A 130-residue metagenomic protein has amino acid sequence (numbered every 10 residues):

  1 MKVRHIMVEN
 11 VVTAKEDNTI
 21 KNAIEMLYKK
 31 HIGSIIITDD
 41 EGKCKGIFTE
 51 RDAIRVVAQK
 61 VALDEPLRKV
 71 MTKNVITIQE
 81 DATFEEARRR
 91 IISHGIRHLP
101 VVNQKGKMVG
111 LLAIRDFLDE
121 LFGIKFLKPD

Functional and structural regions predicted by a protein language model:
M1-V11, E65-V75: Bateman (tandem CBS) regulatory domains
R4, V12, K21, I54-R55 (+2 more regions): Nucleotide phosphate-binding site architecture
M7, I24, K45, I54 (+3 more regions): Conserved protein kinase catalytic domain
T13-H31, T38, I78-G95, V102 (+1 more regions): The conserved cystathionine-beta-synthase
L27, I35-R51, I91, L99-R115: A glycine-centered beta-loop-beta connector
I54-L67, L118-D130: A short, polar/charged loop-to-alpha-helix boundary motif
T83, Q104-D130: Cytosolic regulatory modules rich in charged/polar residues
